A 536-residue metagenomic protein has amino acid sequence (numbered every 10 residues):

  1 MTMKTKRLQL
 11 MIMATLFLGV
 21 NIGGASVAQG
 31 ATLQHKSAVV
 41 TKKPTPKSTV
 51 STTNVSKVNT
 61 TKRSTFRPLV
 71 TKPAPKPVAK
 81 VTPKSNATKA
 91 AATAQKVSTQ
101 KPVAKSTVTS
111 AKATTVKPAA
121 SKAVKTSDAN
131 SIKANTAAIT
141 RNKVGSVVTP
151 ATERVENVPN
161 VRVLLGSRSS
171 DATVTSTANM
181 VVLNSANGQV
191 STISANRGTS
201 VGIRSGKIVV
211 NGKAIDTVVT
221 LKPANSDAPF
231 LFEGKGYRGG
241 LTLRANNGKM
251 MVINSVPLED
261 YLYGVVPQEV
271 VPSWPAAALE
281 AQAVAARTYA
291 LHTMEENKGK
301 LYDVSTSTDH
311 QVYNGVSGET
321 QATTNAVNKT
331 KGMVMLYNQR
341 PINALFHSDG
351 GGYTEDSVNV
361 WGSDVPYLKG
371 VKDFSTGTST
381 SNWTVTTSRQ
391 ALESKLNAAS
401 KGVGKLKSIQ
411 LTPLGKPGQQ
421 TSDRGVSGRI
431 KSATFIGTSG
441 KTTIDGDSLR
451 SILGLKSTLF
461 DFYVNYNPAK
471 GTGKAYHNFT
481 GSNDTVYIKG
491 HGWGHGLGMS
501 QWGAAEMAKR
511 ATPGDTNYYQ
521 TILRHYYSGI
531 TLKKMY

Functional and structural regions predicted by a protein language model:
M3-S26: Sec-dependent N-terminal signal peptides of Gram-positive bacterial secreted proteins and lipoproteins
V27-A151: Low-complexity, acidic Ser/Thr/Pro-rich repeat tracts that form intrinsically disordered stalk/linker regions of very
K133, V181, A186-P257, K329: A contiguous strand-loop segment
V256, S273-A281, T386, G494-G498 (+1 more regions): Soluble non-cytosolic domains of exported or imported proteins
P257-W274, D373-S379, H525: Acidic/histidine-rich, surface-exposed loop or edge segments in extracytoplasmic proteins
P267, V271, V284-E295, N397 (+3 more regions): Sec-exported extracytoplasmic/periplasmic mature domains
W274-V486: Extended substrate/cofactor- or partner-recognition/assembly subdomains adjacent to catalytic sites in enzymes
T442-Y536: C-terminal soluble interaction/assembly domains
